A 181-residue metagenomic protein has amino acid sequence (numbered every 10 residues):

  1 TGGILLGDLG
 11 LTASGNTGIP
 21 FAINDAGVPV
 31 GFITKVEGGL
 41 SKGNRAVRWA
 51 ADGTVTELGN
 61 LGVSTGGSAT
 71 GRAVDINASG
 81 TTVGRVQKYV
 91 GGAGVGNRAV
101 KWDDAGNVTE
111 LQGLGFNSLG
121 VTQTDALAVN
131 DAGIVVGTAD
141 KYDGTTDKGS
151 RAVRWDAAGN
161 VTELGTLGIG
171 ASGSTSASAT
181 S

Functional and structural regions predicted by a protein language model:
T1-S181: Residue-level hotspots at or immediately adjacent to binding/recognition sites across diverse folds
